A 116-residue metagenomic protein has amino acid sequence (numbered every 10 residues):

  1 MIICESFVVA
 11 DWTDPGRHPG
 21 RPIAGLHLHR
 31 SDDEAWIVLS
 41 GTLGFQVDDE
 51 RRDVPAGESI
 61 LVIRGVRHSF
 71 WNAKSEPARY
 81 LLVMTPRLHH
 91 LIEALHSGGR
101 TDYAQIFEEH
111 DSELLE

Functional and structural regions predicted by a protein language model:
M1-L26, D32-D33: A short glycine-rich, His/Asp/Glu-containing loop-to-beta-strand
E5-F7, T42, E50-R52: Well-ordered beta-strand scaffold positions
T13-D14, L28-Q46, V83: Short, conserved beta-strand element in jelly-roll/cupin
S31, E50, V66-R67, E76 (+1 more regions): A generic "binding-loop/recognition-motif" signal
A35, D49-R67: Short acidic-glycine-tyrosine-enriched beta hairpin
F45-Q46, V62, H68-K74, R79-L82: Short beta-strand His + acidic residue motifs that chelate non-heme Fe in jelly-roll/DSBH and cupin folds
A73-E116: Double-stranded beta-helix
